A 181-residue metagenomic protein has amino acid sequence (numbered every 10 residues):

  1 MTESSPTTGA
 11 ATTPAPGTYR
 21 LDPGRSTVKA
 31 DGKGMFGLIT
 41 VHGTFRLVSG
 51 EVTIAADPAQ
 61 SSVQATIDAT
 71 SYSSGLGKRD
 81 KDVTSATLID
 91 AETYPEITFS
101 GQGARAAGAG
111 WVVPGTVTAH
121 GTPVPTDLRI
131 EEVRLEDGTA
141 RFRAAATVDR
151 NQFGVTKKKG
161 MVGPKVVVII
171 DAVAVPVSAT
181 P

Functional and structural regions predicted by a protein language model:
M1-P181: Low-complexity, acidic/polar, glycine-enriched regions of mature
